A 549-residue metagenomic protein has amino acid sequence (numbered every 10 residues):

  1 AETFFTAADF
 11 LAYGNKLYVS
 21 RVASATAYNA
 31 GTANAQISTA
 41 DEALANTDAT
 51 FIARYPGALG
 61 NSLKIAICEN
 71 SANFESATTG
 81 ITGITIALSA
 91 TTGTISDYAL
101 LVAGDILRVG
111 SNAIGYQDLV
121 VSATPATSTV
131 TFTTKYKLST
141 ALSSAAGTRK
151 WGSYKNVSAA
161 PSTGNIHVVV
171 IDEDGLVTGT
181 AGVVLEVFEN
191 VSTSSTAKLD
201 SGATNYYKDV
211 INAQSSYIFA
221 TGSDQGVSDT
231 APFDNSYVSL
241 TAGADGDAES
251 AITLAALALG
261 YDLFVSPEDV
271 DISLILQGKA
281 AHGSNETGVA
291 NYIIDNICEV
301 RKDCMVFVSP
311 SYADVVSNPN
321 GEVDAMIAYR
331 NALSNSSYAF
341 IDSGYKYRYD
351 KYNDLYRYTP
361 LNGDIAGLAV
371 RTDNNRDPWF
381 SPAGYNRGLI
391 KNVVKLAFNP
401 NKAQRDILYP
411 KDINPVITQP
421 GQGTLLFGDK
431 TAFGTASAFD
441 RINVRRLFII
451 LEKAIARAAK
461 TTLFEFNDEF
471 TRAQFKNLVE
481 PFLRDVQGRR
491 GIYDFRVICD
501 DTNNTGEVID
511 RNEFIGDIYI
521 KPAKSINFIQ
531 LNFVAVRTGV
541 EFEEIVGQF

Functional and structural regions predicted by a protein language model:
A1-N34, A49-T50, R54, T163 (+3 more regions): Structured, hydrophobic secondary-structure cores that serve as assembly/anchoring elements
E2-F74, T140-S162: Structured, mid-chain assembly/scaffold modules that mediate subunit interfaces within large macromolecular complexes
I37-F51, A58, L63-L142: Autoprocessing Asn-cyclization modules and mimics
P56, Y98-L101, Y116-Q117, A160-N165 (+1 more regions): Surface-exposed receptor/substrate recognition regions of extracellular proteins
G57, K135-G147, D174-S194: Acidic, small/polar residue-enriched beta-strand/turn segments
I67, A123, K150-V157, R496-V508: Short amphipathic beta-strand and strand-loop transition segments with alternating hydrophobic
N73-F74, N190-L199, R537-F549: Short, cationic low-complexity segments
G182-I218: E2/UBC-UEV (E2-variant) core
